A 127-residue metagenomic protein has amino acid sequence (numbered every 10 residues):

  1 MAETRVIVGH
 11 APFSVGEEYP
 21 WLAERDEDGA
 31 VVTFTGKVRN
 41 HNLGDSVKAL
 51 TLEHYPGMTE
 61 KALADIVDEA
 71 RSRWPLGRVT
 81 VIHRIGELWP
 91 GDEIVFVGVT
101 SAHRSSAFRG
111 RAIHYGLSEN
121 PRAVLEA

Functional and structural regions predicted by a protein language model:
M1-I94, R104-A127: N-terminal, polar/charged subdomain of small-to-medium soluble alpha/beta proteins
G98-T100: Short hydrophobic/aromatic beta-strand micro-patches that form the beta-sheet surface supporting nucleotide- or nucleic
